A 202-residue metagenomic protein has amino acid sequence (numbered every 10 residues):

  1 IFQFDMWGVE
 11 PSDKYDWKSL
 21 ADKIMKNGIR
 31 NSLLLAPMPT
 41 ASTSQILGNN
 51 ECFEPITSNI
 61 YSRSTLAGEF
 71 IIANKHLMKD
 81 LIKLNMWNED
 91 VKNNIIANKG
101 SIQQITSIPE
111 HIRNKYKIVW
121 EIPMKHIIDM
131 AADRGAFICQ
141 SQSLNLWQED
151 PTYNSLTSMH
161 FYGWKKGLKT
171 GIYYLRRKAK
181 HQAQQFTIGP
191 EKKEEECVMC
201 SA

Functional and structural regions predicted by a protein language model:
I1-K23: Short glycine-cluster motifs
P11-K14, K23-R30, L35-E191, S201-A202: Catalytic alpha/beta core of large soluble enzyme barrels
E194: Residues immediately within or flanking Cys/His clusters that coordinate Zn2+ in small zinc-binding modules
V198: Cys/His/Pro-rich metal-binding microdomains
